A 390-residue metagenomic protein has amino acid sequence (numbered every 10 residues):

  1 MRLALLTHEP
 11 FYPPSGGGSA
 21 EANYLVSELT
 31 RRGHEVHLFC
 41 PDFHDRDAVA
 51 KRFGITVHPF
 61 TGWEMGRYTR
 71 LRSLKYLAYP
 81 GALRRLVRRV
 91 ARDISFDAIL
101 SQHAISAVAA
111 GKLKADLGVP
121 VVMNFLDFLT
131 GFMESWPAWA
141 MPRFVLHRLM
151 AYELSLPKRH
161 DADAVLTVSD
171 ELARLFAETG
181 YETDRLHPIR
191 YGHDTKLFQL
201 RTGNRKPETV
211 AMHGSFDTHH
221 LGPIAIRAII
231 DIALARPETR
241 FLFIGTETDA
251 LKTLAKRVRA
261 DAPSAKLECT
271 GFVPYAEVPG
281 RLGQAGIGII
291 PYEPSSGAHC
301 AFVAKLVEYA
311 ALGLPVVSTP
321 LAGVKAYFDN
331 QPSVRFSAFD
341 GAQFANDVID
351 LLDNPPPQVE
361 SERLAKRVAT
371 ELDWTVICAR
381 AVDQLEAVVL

Functional and structural regions predicted by a protein language model:
M1-D47, K51, I232-L234, L321: N-terminal subdomain of nucleotide-sugar transferases
G62-S73, V122-S155: Acceptor-binding helix/loop patch of EC 2.4 sugar-transfer enzymes, predominantly nucleotide-sugar-dependent
R85-R88, V108, K112-D116, F125 (+3 more regions): Membrane-proximal helix-turn-helix segments that form the acceptor-binding/catalytic region of lipid-linked
L166, N204-A233, L242: Conserved donor-binding/catalytic core segment of Leloir-type glycosyltransferases
E171, G192: Carbohydrate-associated surface elements
H220-P223, P274-R281, G288-A310, S318-F328: Nucleotide-sugar-dependent
K252-L282: Nucleotide-activated donor-binding/catalytic signature segment of Leloir-type glycosyltransferases, i.e., the conserved
N330-A342, I349-P356: Conserved acidic donor-binding segment of nucleotide-sugar-dependent glycosyltransferases
